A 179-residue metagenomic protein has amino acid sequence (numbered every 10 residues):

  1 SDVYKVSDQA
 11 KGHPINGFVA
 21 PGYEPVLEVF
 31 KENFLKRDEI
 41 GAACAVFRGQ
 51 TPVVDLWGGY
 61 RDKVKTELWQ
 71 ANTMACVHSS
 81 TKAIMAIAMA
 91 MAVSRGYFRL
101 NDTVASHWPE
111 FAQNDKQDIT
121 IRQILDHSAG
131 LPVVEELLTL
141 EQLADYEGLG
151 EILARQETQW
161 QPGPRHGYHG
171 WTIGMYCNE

Functional and structural regions predicted by a protein language model:
S1-Y23: Short, compositionally biased leader-like segments
N16-V77, R99, R155-Q156: Short, conserved catalytic-motif segment at the N-terminal edge
V19-G22, L100, Q117, Q142-D145: Residue-level signature of the cytosolic catalytic core of signaling kinases
G22-V26, V77-T81, M85, Q117 (+3 more regions): Hydrophobic (often cysteine-bearing) scaffold residues that line and stabilize catalytic clefts of nucleotide/cofactor
A71, C76-S80, A92-E136, A154-R155: Active-site helix/loop module of the DD-peptidase/beta-lactamase fold, centered on the serine-lysine SxxK catalytic
A90-Y97, M175-E179: Short glycine/serine- and small hydrophobic-enriched flexible loop segments
V134-E179: Catalytic-site signature segments of enzymes, centered on catalytic residues
